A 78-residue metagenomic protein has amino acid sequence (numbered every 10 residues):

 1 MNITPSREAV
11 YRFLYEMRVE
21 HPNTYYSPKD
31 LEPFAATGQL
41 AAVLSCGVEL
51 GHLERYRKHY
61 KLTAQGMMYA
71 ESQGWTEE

Functional and structural regions predicted by a protein language model:
M1-E16: Short alpha-helical segments that sit at the start of domains
L14-R18, G47, A70: Generic structural signal for hydrophobic core residues of well-folded globular domains
E20-F34: Short acidic, hydrophobic short linear motifs in intrinsically disordered regions
F34-E49: Short amphipathic alpha-helical interaction segments
V48-K58: A short, conserved structural fragment
H59-A64: Minor-groove-contacting beta-hairpin "wing" of winged helix-turn-helix DNA-binding domains
M67-E78: Short, amphipathic alpha-helical interaction segments positioned at domain boundaries
